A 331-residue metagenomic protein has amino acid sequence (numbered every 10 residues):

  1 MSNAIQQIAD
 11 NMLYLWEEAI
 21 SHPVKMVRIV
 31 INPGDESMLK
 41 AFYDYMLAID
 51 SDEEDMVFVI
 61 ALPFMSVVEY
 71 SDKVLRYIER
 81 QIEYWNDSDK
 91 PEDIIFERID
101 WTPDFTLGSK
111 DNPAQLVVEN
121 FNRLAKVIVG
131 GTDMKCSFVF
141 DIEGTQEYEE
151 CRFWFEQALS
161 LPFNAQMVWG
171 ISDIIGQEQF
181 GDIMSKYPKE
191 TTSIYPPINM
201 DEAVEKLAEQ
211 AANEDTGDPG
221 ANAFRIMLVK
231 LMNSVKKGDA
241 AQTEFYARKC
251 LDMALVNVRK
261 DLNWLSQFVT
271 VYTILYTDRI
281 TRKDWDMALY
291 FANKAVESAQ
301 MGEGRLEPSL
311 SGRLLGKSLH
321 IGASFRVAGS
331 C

Functional and structural regions predicted by a protein language model:
M1-L124: Extended, compositionally biased accessory segments flanking or bridging domains
E17, Y43, L47, N122-A125 (+5 more regions): Alpha-helical repeat scaffolds in large eukaryotic proteins
D44-L47, W154-L161, Y246-D252, N293-K294: Amphipathic alpha-helical scaffolding segments
P113-L116, N120-I128, Q146, A158-S160 (+1 more regions): Alpha-helical bundle protein-protein interaction modules that mediate dimerization/oligomerization and scaffolding
I128-C136: Short basic/glycine-enriched coil/helix segment immediately N-terminal to the Walker B
K135-F155, L159-P197: Sensor-1/coupling segment of RecA-like P-loop NTPase cores
T192-V235: Charged, amphipathic alpha-helical linkers/stalks
G217-C331: Extended amphipathic alpha-helical coiled-coil/heptad-repeat regions
